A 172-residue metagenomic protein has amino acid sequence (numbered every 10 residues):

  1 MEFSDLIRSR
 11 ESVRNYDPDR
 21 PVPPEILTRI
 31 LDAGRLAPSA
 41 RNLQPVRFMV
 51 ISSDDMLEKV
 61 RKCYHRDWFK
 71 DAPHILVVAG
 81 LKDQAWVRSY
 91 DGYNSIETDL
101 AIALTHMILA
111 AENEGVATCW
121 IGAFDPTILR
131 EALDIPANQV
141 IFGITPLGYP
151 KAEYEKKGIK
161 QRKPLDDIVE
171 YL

Functional and structural regions predicted by a protein language model:
F3-P21, I144-L172: C-terminal helix-cap and adjacent tail motif
D19, V60-C63, A132: Residue-level signal for well-ordered alpha-helical positions
I26-D32, L36-A103: Glycine/small-residue-rich phosphate/adenosyl-binding loop
G34, L76, D91-A132: Small-aliphatic-rich amphipathic alpha-helix that forms the alpha element of a beta-alpha
R47, F124, G143: Residue-level "edge-of-site" marker
W68-A72, D134-K156: A glycine-rich helix N-cap at a beta->alpha junction
G80, A123, Y149: Short secondary-structure boundary segments
A85-W86, I128-E131, A152-K156: Short active-site-adjacent structural elements
